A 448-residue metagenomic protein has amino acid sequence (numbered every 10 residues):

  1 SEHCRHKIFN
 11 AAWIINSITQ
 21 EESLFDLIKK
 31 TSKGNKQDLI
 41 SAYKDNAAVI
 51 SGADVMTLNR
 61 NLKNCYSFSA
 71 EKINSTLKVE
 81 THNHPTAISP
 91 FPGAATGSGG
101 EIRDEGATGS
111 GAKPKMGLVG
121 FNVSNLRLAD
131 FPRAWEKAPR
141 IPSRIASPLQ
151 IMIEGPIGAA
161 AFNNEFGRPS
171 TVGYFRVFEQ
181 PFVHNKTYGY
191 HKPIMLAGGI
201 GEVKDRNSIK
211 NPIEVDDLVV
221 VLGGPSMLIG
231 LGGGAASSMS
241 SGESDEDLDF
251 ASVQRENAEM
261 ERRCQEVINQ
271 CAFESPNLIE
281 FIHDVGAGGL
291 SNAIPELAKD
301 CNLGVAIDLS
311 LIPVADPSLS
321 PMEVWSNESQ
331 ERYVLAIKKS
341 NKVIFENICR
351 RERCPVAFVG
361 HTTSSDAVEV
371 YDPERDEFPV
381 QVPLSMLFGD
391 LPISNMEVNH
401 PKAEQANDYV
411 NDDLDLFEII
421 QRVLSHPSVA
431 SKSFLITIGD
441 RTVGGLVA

Functional and structural regions predicted by a protein language model:
S1-A448: Glycine/proline-enriched, intrinsically flexible loops and inter-domain linkers
